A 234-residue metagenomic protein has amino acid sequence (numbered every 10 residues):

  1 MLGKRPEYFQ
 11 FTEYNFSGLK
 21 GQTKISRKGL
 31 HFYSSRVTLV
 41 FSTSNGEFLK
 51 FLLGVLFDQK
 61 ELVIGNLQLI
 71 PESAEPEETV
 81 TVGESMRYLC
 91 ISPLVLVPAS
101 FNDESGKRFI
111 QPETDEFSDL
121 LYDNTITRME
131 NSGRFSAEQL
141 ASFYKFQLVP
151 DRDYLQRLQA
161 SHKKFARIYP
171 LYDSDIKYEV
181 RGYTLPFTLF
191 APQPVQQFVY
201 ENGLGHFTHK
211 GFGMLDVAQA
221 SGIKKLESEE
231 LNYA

Functional and structural regions predicted by a protein language model:
M1-A234: RNA-interacting cores
